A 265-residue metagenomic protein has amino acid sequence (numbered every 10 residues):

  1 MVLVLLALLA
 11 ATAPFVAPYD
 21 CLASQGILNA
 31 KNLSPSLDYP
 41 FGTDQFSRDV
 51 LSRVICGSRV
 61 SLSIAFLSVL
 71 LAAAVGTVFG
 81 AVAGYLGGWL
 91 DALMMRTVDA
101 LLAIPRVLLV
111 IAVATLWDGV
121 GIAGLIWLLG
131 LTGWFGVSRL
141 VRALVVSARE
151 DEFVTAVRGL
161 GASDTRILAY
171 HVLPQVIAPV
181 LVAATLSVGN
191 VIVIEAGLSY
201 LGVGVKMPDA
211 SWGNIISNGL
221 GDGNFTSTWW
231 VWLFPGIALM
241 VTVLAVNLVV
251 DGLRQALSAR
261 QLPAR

Functional and structural regions predicted by a protein language model:
M1-T77, A81-V82, W89, V107 (+3 more regions): Gly/Trp-centered helix-boundary motif
P14, W134, S138, S187 (+2 more regions): Alpha-helical transmembrane segments
P40, D44, V50, L71-G76 (+4 more regions): Generic hydrophobic transmembrane alpha-helix motif, especially the helices
F66, L70, A74, V78 (+5 more regions): Hydrophobic alpha-helical segments of membrane proteins
V78, G88-W89, S163-D164, S187: Short coil/turn motifs that cap or connect alpha-helices
R96, L168-A169: Conserved glycine-rich helix-kink/hinge and helix-boundary motifs of the Major Facilitator Superfamily
L102, V113-W117, V145, L186 (+2 more regions): Glycine-rich helix-loop "coupling/hinge" segments at transmembrane-helix boundaries in multipass transporters
